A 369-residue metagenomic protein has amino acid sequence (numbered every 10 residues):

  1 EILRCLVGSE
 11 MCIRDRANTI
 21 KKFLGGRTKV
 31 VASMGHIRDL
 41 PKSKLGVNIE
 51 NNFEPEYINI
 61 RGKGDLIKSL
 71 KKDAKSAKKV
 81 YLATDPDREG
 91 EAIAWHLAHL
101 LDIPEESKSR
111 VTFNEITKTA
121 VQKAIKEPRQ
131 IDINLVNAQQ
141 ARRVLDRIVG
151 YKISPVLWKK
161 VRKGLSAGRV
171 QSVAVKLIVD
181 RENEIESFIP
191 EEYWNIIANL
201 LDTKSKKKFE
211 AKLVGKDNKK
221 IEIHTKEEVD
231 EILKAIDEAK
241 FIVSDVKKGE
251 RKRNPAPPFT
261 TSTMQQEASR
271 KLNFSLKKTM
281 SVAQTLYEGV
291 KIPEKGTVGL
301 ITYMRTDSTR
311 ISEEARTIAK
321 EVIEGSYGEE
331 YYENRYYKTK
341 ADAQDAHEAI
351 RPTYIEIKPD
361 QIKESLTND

Functional and structural regions predicted by a protein language model:
E1-G8: Positively charged, low-complexity/disordered segments
S9-E10, R14-R143, G215, H224-K226 (+2 more regions): Intrinsically disordered, low-complexity regulatory segments
K29, R38-N59, A167-E288, E324-E333 (+1 more regions): Long, highly charged, low-complexity internal segments
T84-P86, Q266-A268, R305: Short glycine-centered, acidic/aromatic-flanked micro-motifs in structured strand/loop junctions that mark active-site
P104, K123-A124, G150-K159, V175 (+5 more regions): Short acidic (Asp/Glu) and glycine-rich catalytic loops that position anionic groups and cofactors
N114-T119, T261-S262, V282-G289, K295-R305: Short, conserved phosphate-binding/catalytic loop or strand-edge motifs used in phosphoryl-/nucleotidyl-transfer
I116-L200, D245-K252: C-terminal or mid-to-C-terminal helical accessory/interaction module adjacent to the motor/catalytic core
D132-L135, I148, W158, G289-D369: Extended, highly charged linker/hinge segments and catalytic-adjacent loops that couple domains and form adaptable
